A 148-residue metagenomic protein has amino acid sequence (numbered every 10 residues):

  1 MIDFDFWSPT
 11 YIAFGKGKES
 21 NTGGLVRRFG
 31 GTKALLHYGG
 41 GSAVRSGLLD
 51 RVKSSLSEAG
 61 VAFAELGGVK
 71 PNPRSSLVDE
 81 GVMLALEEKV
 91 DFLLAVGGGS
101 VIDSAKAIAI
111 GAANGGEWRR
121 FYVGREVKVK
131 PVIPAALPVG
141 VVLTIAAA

Functional and structural regions predicted by a protein language model:
M1-F92: ATP/NTP phosphate-donor binding region
S76-A148: Glycine/threonine-rich beta-strand-loop-alpha-helix active-site module that forms ligand/phosphate-binding
